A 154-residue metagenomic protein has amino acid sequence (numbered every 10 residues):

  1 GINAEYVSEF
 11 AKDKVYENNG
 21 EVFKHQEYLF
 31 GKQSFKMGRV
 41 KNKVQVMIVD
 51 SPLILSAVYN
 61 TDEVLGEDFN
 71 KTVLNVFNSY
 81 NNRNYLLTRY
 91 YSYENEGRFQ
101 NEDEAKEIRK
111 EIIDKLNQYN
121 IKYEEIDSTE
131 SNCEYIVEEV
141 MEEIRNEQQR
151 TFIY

Functional and structural regions predicted by a protein language model:
G1-G38: Conserved substrate/cofactor phosphate-moiety recognition/catalytic segment in nucleotide-dependent phosphotransferases
I2-A4, V46, Y80, I121-K122: A generic structural motif
S8, V49-S51, L87: Active-site flanking residues adjacent to catalytic metal/cofactor-binding acidic residues
A11-K12, L53-L55, Y90-S92, S131: Short, solvent-exposed loop/turn segments at secondary-structure junctions
K14-H25, I54-T61, E96-Q100: Surface-exposed cleft-lining segments at the edges of enzyme active sites
E17-N19, Y135-E138: Short secondary-structure transition/capping segments
Y28-S79, E94: Glycine-rich phosphate-binding loop used to anchor ATP phosphates in small-molecule kinases, encompassing both
E63-Y135, M141, R145-I153: A glycine- and Lys/Arg-enriched "phosphate-lid" helix/loop adjacent to the NTP-binding pocket of small-molecule kinases
